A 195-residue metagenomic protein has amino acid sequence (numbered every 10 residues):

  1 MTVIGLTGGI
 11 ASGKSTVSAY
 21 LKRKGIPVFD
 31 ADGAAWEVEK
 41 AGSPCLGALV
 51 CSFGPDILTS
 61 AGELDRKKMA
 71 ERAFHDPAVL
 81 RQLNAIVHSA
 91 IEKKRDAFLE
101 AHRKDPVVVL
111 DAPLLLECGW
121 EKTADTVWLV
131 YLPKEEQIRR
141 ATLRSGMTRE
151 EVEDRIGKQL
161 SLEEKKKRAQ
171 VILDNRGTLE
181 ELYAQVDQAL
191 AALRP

Functional and structural regions predicted by a protein language model:
M1-G33: Walker A (P-loop) phosphate-binding motif
G13, D32, L83, V109 (+3 more regions): Residue-level signal for inorganic ion chemistry
P27, G33, T126, Q170-V171: Well-ordered beta-strand positions
G33-V107: ATP-dependent small-molecule kinase phosphotransfer cores that center on conserved nucleotide phosphate-binding segments
G33-W36, P133-E135, G157: Short, acidic/turn-prone active-site loops that include or flank metal/cofactor- and phosphate-binding residues
L64, I86-V87, L132, G157-L160 (+1 more regions): Short beta->alpha linker loops
K93-H102, V107-L143: ATP-dependent NMP and nucleoside kinases share a basic, alpha-helical "lid"
K122-T123, R139-L143, M147-A192: Small-molecule kinase domains that catalyze NTP-dependent phosphoryl transfer to phosphate-bearing small molecules
